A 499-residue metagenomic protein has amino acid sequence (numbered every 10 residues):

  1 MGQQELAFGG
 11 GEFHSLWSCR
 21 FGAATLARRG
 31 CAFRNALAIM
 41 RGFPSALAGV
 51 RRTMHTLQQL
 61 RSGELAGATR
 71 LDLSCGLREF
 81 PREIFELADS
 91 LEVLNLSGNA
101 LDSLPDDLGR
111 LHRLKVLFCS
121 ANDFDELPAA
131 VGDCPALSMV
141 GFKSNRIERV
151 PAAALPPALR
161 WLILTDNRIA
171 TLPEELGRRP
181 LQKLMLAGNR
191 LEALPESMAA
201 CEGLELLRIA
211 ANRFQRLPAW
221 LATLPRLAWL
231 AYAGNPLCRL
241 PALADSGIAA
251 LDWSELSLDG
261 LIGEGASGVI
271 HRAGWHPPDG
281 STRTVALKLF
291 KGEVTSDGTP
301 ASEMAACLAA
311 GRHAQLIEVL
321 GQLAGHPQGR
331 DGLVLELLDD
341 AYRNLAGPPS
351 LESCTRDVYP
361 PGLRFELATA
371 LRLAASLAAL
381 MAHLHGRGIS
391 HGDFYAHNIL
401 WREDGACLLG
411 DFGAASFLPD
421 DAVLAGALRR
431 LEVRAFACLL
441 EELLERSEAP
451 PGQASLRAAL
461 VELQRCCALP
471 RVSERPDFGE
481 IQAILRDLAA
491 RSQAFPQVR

Functional and structural regions predicted by a protein language model:
D259-G265, I270: Protein kinase glycine-rich loop
V269-A306: ATP-binding glycine-rich loop module of kinase domains
E318-D331: Short beta-strand micro-motifs within the conserved protein kinase catalytic domain, predominantly in the N-lobe
Q328-Y342: Conserved short submotifs of the Hanks-type protein kinase catalytic core that shape the nucleotide-binding pocket
L373-A374: Activation segment signature within eukaryotic-like protein kinase domains
M381, H385-W401: Catalytic-loop of the protein kinase fold
L408, G413-C466: C-lobe/activation-segment region of protein kinase-like
